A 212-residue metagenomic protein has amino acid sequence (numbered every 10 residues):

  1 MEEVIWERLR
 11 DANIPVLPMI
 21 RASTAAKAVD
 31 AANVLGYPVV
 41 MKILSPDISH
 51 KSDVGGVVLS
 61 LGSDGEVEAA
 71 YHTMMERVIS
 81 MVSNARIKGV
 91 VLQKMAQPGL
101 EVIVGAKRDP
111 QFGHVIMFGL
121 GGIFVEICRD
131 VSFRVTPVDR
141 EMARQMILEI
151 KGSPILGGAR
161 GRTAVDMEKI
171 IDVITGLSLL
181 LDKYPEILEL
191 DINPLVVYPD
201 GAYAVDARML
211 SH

Functional and structural regions predicted by a protein language model:
M1-H212: ATP-dependent carboxylate/acyl-activation modules
